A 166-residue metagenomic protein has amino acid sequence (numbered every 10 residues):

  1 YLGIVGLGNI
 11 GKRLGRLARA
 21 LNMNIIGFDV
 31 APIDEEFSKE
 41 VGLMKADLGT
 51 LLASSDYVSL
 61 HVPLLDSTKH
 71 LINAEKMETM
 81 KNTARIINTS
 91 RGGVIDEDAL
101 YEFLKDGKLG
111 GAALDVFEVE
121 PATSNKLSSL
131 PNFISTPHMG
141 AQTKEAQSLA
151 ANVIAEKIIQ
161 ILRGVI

Functional and structural regions predicted by a protein language model:
Y1-N82: Rossmann-like dinucleotide/phosphate-binding beta-alpha-beta segment
T83-I166: Rossmann-like dinucleotide-binding domain for NAD(H)/NADP(H)
